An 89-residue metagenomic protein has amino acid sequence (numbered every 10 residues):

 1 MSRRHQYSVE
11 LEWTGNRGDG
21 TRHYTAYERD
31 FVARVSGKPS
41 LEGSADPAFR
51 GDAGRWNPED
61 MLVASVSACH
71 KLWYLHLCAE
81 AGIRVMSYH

Functional and structural regions predicted by a protein language model:
M1-A64, L72-H89: Extended beta-strand/beta-hairpin segments
